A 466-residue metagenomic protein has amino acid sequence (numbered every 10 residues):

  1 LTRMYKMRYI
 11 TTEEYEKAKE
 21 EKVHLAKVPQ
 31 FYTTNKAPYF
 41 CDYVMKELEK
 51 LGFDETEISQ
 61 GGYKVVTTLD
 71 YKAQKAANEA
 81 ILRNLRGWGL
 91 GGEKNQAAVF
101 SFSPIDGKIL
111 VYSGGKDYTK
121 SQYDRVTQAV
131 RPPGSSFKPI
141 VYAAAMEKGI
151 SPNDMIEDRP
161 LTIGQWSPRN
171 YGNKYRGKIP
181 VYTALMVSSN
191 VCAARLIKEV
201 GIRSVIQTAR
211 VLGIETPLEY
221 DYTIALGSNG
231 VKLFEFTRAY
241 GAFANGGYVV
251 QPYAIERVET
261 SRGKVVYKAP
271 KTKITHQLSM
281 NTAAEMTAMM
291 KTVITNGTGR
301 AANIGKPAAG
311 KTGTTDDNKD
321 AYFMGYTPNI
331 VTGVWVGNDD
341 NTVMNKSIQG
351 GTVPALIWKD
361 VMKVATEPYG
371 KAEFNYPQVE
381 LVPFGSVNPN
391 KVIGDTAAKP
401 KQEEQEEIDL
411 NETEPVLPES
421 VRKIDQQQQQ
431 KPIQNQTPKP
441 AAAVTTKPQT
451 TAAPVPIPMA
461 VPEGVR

Functional and structural regions predicted by a protein language model:
L1-E79, S113, R169, L196 (+4 more regions): Non-catalytic, structured segments within soluble enzyme domains
M4, A77, G107, V130-I156 (+4 more regions): Active-site SXXK
Q30-K36, F40, I150-V205, D221 (+4 more regions): Conserved catalytic neighborhood of penicillin-recognizing serine enzymes
Y43-K50, S101-K116, M146-I150, L161 (+8 more regions): Glycine-rich, acidic and aromatic/proline-enriched surface loops and short helix-turn segments that act as binding
V65, G92-Q96, K120-I140, P152-D158 (+2 more regions): Short active-site loop at a secondary-structure junction that contains or immediately precedes the catalytic residue(s)
T67-L90, V99-S103, Y112, Y118-Y123 (+3 more regions): A penicillin-recognizing enzyme superfamily signal
S167-N170, G201-R238, G247, Q251-A254: Mid-domain, small-residue-enriched loop/turn segments at the edges of structured enzyme/sensor domains
V416-R466: Long, low-complexity, intrinsically disordered segments
